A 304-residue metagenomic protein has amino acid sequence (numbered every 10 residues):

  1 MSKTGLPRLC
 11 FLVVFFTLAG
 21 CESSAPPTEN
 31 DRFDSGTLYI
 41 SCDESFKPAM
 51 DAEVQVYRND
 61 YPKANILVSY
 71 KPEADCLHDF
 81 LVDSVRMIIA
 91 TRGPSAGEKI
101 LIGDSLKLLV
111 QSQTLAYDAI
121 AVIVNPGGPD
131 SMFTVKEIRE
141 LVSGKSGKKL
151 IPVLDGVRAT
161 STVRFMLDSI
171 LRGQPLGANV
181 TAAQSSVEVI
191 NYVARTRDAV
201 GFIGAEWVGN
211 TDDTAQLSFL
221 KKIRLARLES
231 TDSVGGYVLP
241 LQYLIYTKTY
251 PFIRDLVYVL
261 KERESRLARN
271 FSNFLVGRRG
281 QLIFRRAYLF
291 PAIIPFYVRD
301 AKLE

Functional and structural regions predicted by a protein language model:
M1-A19: Sec-dependent bacterial lipoprotein signal peptides
C21-Y61, Q113-D118, I123-E304: Exported/periplasmic ABC-transporter solute-binding proteins
S41, L67, R86-I89: Short, conserved beta-strand segments within well-ordered enzyme catalytic domains that often line or immediately flank
C42-D43, P72-C76, D83, N270: Glycine-centered small-residue hotspots that permit tight backbone geometry or close packing
K63-L77: Central regulatory/effector-binding core of bacterial HTH transcription factors
K71, I88-R92, G97, Q184 (+2 more regions): Short beta-strand and adjacent tight-turn residues that come in two discontinuous sequence segments and form the edges
A74-S105: Pocket-flanking alpha-helical
E98-Q113, V124: Signal peptide-directed extracytoplasmic domains
